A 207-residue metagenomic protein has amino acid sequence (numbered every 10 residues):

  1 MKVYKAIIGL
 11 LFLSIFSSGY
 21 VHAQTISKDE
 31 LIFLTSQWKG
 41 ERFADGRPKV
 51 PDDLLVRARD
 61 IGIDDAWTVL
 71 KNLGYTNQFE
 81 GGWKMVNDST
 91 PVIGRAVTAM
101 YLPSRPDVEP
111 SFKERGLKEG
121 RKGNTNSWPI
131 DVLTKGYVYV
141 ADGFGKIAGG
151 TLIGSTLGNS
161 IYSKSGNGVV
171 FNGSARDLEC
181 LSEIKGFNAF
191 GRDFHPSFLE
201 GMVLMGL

Functional and structural regions predicted by a protein language model:
M1-K5: Positively charged n-region of N-terminal signal peptides that target proteins for export
I7-S18: Bacterial N-terminal signal peptides
L11, K28-D29, F33-L34, N87 (+1 more regions): Generic detector of short alpha-helix boundary/capping microenvironments and adjacent low-complexity segments
I15, P51-D52, S160: Generic hydrophobic alpha-helical membrane-span motif
G19-A23: Sec/Tat signal peptide C-region and signal peptidase I cleavage site
Q24-L73: N-terminal pre-domain segments of enzymes
I61-D65, G74-L207: Feature captures the catalytic cores and cofactor-binding loops of soluble hydro-lyases/lyases that act on carboxylate
